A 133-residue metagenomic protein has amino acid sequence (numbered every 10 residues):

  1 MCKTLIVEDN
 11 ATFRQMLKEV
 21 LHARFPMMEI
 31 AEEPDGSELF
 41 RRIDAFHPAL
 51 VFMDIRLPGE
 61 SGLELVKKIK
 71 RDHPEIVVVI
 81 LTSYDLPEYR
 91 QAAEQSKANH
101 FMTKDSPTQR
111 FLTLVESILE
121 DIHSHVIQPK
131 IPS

Functional and structural regions predicted by a protein language model:
E8: Conserved acidic carboxylate
A11-A31: Two-component/phosphorelay signaling modules centered on CheY-like receiver
E32-L50: Acidic, metal-coordinating helix/loop segments flanking the phosphotransfer/catalytic sites of two-component signaling
D35, S61-E64: Acidic catalytic/metal-coordinating carboxylates
R41, L63-P74: Short amphipathic alpha-helix used as the core "switch/output" element in two-component signaling
D54, T82: Active-site residues of response regulator receiver
P58, L86: The feature encodes the CheY-like receiver
